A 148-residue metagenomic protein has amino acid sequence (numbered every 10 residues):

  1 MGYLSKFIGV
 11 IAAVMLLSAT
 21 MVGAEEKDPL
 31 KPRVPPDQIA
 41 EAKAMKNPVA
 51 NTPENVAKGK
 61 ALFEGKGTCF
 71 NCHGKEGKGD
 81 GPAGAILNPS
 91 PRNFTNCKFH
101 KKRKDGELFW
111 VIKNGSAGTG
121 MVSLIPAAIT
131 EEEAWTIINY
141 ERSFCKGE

Functional and structural regions predicted by a protein language model:
M1-A44, E148: N-terminal export/targeting leaders of redox proteins
G23-K31, R92, V111-F144: Axial heme c-ligation environment in periplasmic c-type cytochrome domains
P32-E64: Electrostatic cytochrome c docking/interface patches
A40-K43, I86-N93: Short glycine/proline- and charge-enriched loop/turn segments that cap or connect secondary-structure elements
E54-K78, G84: Sequence/structural segment immediately N-terminal to covalent heme-attachment motifs in c-type and related
A57-A61, F70, R92, G106 (+3 more regions): Solvent-exposed, polar/charged alpha-helical surfaces in well-ordered, non-transmembrane soluble domains, broadly
N71, S123-L124, E148: Surface-exposed patches in mature extracellular/periplasmic domains of secreted proteins
P91-K102: Short microdomains enriched in Cys/His and/or Lys/Arg
